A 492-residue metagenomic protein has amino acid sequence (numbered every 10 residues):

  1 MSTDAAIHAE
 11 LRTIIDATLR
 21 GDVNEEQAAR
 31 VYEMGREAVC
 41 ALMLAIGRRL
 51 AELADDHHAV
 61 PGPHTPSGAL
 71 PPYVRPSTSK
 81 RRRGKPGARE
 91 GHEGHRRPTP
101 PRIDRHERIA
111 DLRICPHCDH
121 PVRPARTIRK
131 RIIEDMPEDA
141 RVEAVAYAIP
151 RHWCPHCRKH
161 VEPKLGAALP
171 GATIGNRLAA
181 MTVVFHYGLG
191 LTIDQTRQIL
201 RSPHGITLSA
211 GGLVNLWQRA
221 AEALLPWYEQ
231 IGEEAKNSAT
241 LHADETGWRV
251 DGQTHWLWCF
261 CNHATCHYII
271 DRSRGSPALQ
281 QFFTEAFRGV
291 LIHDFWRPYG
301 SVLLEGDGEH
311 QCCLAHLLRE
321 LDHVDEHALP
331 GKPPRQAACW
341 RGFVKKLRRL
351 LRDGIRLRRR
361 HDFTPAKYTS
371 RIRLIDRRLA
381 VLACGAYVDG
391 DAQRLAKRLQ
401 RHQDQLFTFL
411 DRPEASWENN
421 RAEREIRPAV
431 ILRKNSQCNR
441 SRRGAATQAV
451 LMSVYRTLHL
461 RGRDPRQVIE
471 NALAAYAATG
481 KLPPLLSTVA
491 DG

Functional and structural regions predicted by a protein language model:
M1-P170, A243: Short, flexible loop/hinge motifs at secondary-structure junctions
S2, E90, R96, L112 (+1 more regions): Catalytic center-proximal scaffold of phosphoryl-transfer enzymes
